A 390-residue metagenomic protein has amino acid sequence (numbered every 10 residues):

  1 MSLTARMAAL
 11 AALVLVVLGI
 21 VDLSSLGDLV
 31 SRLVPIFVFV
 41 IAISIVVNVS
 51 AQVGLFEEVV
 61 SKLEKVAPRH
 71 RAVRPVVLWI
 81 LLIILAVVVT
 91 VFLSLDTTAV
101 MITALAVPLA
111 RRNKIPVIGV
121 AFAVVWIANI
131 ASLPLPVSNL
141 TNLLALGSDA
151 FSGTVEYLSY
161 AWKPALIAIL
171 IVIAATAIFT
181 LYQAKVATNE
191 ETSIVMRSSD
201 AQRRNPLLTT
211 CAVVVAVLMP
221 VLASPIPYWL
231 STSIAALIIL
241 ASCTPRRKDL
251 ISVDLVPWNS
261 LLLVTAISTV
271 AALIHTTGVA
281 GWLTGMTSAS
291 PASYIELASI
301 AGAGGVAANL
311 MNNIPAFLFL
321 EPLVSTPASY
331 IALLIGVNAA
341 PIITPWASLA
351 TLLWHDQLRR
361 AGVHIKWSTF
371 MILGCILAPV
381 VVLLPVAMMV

Functional and structural regions predicted by a protein language model:
M1-T4, S24-I36, T154-A165, Q202-R204 (+5 more regions): Interfacial loop-to-helix junctions that mark the boundaries of transmembrane helices in multi-pass membrane
M1-V21, R32-I45, L207-V217, I226-C243 (+1 more regions): Hydrophobic mid-bilayer segments of alpha-helices in multi-pass membrane transport proteins, especially secondary
L23, G27-I118, D254, W258-P327: Membrane-embedded alpha-helical segments and adjacent helix-loop junctions characteristic of multi-pass solute
R32-S44, Y157-A174, A328-I343: Alpha-helical transmembrane segments
R71-L81, R112-V124, F151-K163, P327-N338 (+1 more regions): Membrane-interface alpha-helices at helix entry/exit sites of multi-pass transporters
T90-V100, V117-F151, I173, A308-L318 (+1 more regions): Alpha-helical transmembrane segments and, especially, the helix-loop junctions at the ends of these helices
V155-A201, I342-V390: Juxtamembrane and boundary regions of transmembrane helices in multi-pass small-molecule transporters and channels
I169-R247: Long, contiguous bundles of hydrophobic transmembrane helices that form the permeation core of multi-pass
